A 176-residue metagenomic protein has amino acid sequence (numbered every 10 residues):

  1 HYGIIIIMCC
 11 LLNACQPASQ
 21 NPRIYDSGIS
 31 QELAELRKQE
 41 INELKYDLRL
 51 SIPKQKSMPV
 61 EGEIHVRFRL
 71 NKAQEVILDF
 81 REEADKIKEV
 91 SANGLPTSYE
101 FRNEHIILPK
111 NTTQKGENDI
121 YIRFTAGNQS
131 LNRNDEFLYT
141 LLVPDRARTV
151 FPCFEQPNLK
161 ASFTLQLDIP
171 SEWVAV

Functional and structural regions predicted by a protein language model:
Y2-L11: Sec-dependent N-terminal signal peptides
M8, C15-E61, N134-E136, E155-P157: N-terminal, polar/Ser/Thr-rich
E43-D47, P59-H65, A73-E75, H105 (+2 more regions): Intrinsic-disorder/low-complexity, polar/charged segments enriched in Ser/Thr/Lys/Arg/Asp/Glu/Gln
R49-S51, V66, P96-T97, I107-T112 (+1 more regions): Beta-strand-rich interaction surfaces with strong enrichment in secreted/lumenal proteins
Q55, N71, F101, T113-K115 (+1 more regions): Surface-exposed coil/turn segments at beta-strand junctions on protein surfaces, enriched
E63-A84, E155, F163-P170: Surface-exposed beta-strand/loop patches in extracellular or lumenal glycoproteins
R81-L138: A surface-exposed beta-strand-loop module
R123-V176: Extended, low-hydrophobicity, Ser/Thr/Pro/Gly-biased non-transmembrane segments
